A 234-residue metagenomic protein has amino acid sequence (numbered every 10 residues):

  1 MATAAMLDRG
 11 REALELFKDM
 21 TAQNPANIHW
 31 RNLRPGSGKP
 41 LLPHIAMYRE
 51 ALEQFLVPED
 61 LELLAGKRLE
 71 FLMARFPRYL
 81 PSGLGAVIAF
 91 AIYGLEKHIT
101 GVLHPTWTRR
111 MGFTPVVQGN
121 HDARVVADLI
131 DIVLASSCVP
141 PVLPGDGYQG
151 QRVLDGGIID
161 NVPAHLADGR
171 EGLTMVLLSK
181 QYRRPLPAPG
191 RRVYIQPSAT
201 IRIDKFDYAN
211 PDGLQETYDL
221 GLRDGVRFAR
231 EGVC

Functional and structural regions predicted by a protein language model:
M1-T3: Active/ligand-binding-proximal structured segments within catalytic/core domains that scaffold catalytic residues
A5-C234: Patatin-like phospholipase
